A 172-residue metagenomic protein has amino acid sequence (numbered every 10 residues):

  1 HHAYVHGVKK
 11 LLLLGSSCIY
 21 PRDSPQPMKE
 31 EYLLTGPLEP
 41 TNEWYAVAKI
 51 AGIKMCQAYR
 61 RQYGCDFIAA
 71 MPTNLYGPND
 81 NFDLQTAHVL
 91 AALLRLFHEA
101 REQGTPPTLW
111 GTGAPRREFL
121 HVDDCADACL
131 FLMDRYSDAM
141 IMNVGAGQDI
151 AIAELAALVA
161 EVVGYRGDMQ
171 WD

Functional and structural regions predicted by a protein language model:
H1-V8, L94: Amphipathic alpha-helical dimer-interface segment in Rossmann-like NAD(P)H-dependent oxidoreductases
A3, R60, F97, L132-M133: Hydrophobic pocket-lining residues that define ligand/cofactor binding sites across diverse proteins
V5, K9-K10, C18-A69, N74-Y76 (+1 more regions): Catalytic helix-loop patch of NAD(P)-dependent Rossmann-fold dehydrogenases
K10-L11, F67, P107, M169: Hydrophobic/aromatic residues located in beta-strands of well-ordered beta-sheets within soluble catalytic
L13-L14, N143: Rossmann-fold scaffold of SDR-type NAD(P)-dependent oxidoreductases
N42-Y45, T73-H88, G111-D123, A146-Q148: Glycine-rich "substrate-gating" loop/helix at the edge of Rossmann-like oxidoreductase active sites
I50-Q57, R61, L90-R95, A126-D127 (+1 more regions): Conserved active-site helix of classical SDR/Rossmann-fold NAD(P)-dependent CH-OH oxidoreductases
L93, E99-D172: C-terminal substrate-binding subdomain of Rossmann-fold SDR/epimerase-dehydratase oxidoreductases
